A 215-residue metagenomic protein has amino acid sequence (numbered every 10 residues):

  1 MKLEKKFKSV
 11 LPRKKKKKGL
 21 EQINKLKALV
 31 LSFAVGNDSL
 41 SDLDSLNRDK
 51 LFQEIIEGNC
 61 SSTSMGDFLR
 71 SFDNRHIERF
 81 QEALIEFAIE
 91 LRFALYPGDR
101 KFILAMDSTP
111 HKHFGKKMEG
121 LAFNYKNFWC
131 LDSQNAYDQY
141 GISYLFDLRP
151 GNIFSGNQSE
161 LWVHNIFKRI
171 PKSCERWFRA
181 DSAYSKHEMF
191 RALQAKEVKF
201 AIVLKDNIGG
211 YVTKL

Functional and structural regions predicted by a protein language model:
M1-N152, N157-R169, L193-K196: Dynamic "connector" segments at or just before major functional cores
L148-L215: An internal, acidic/charged active-site-proximal segment that coordinates divalent cations and/or engages
